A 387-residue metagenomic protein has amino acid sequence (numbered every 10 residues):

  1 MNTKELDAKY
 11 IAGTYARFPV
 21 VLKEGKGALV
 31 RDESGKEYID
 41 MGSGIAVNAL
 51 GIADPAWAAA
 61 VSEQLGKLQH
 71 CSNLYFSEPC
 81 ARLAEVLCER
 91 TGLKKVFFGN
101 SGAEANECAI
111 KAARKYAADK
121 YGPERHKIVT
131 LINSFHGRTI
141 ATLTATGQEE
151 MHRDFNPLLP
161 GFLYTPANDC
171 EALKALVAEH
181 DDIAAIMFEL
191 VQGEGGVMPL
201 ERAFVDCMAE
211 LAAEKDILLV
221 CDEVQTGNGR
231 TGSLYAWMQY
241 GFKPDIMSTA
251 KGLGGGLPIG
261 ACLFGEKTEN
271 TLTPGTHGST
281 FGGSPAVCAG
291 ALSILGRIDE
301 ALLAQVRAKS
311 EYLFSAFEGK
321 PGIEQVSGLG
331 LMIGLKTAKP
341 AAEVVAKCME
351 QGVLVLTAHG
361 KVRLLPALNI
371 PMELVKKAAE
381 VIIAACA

Functional and structural regions predicted by a protein language model:
M1-A387: Conserved N-terminal phosphate-binding loop of PLP-dependent enzymes in the Aspartate aminotransferase
